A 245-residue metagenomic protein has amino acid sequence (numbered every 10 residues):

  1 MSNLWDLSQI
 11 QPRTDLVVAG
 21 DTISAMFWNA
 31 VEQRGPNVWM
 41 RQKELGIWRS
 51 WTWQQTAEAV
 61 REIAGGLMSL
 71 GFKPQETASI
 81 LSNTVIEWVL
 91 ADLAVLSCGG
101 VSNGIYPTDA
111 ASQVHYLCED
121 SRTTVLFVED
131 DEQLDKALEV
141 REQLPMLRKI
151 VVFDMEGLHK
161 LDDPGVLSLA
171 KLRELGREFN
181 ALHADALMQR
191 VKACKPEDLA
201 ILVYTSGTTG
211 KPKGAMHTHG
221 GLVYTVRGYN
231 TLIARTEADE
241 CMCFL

Functional and structural regions predicted by a protein language model:
S8, M26-W51, G157-L158: AMP-dependent adenylate-forming
G35-V38, K171-Y204, K211, A234-E240: Conserved pre-ATP/AMP-binding loop-to-beta segment of ANL
W39-L93, A110-H115, S168-E174, H219: Conserved AMP-binding/adenylate-forming core of the ANL superfamily
S50-Q54, K192, A200-Y224: Conserved AMP-binding A3 loop
A57-E62, A215-T236: Conserved structural elements of the adenylate-forming
G99: Structured binding elements
D109-E142, T225-M242: Conserved ATP-dependent adenylate/AMP-binding module captured primarily in the ANL superfamily
E132-P196: ANL superfamily adenylate-forming
